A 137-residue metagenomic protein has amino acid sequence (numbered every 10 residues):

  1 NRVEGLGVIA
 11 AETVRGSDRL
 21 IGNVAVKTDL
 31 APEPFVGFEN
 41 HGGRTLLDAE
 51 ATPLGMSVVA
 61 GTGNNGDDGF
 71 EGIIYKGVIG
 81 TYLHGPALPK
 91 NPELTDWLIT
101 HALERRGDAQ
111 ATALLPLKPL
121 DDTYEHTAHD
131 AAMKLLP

Functional and structural regions predicted by a protein language model:
N1, I21, L54, D96-W97: Short, glycine/charged-enriched secondary-structure capping and boundary segments
N1, K76-G77: Beta-strand-connecting loop/turn residues
N1-P34: Cysteine-nucleophile active-site neighborhood
A10, E39-H41, Y82: Short beta-strand segments
T13-G16, R44-L47, P86-K90: Short, acidic Gly/Pro/Ser/Thr-rich loop/turn segments
V14-R15, F38-H41, D68-E71, L103-E104 (+1 more regions): Short C-terminal domain-edge/linker segments immediately following a structured domain
K27-K76: Catalytic beta-strand/loop cores that center a nucleophilic Ser/Cys/Thr and support acyl-enzyme chemistry
G77-P137: Acyltransferase
